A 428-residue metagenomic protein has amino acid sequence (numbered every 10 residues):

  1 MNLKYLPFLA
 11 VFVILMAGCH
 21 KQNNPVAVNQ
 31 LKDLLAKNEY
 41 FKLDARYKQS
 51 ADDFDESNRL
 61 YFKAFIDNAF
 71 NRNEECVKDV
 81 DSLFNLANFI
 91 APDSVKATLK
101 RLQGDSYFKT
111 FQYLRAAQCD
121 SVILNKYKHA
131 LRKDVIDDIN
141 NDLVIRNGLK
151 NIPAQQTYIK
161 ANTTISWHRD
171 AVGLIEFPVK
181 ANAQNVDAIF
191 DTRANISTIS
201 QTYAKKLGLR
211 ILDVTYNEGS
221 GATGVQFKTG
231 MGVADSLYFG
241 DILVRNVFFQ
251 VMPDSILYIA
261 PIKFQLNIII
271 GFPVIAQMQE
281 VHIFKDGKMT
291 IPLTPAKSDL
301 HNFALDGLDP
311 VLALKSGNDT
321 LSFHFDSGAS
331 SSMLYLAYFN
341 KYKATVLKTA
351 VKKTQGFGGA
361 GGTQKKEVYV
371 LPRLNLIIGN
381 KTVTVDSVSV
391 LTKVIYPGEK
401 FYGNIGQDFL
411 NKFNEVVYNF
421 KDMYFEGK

Functional and structural regions predicted by a protein language model:
M1-P7: Bacterial N-terminal signal peptides that target proteins for export
F8-V11, K63: Low-complexity, intrinsically disordered short peptide segments enriched in small/polar/basic residues
F12-G18: Hydrophobic h-region of N-terminal signal peptides that target proteins for export in Gram-negative bacteria
C19-K428: Pepsin/retropepsin-fold aspartyl endopeptidases
